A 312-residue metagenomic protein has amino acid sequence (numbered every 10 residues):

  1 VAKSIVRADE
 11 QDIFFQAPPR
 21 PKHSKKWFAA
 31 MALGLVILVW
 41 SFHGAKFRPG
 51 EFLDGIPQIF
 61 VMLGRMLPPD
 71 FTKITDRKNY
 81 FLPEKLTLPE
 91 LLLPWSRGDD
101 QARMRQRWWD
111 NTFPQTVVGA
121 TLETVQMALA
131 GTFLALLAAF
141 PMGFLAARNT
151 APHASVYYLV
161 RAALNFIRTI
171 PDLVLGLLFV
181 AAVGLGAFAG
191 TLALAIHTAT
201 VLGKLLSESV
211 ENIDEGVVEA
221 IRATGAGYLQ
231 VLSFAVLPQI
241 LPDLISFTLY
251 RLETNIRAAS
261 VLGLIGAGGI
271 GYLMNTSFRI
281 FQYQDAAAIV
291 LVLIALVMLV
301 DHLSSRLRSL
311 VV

Functional and structural regions predicted by a protein language model:
V1-F133, L145, N149: N-terminal, non-cleaved signal-anchor transmembrane helix
V118-Q126, V160-I167, P171, L249 (+2 more regions): Alpha-helical membrane-interface segments at transmembrane helix boundaries
E123, M127, G263, G271-Y272 (+1 more regions): Pore-lining and gate-forming transmembrane alpha-helices of multi-pass membrane transport proteins
A146-V160: Short loop segments and helix-boundary regions at transmembrane helix junctions of multi-pass inner-membrane proteins
V156, R161-A195: Generic hydrophobic transmembrane alpha-helix motif, especially the helices
L185-V236, P242-R251, H302-S305: Membrane-cytosol interface at the C-terminal ends of specific transmembrane alpha-helices in multi-pass membrane
S246, A287-V312: C-terminal transmembrane helix and the adjacent membrane-cytosol boundary/short C-terminal tail of inner/organellar
